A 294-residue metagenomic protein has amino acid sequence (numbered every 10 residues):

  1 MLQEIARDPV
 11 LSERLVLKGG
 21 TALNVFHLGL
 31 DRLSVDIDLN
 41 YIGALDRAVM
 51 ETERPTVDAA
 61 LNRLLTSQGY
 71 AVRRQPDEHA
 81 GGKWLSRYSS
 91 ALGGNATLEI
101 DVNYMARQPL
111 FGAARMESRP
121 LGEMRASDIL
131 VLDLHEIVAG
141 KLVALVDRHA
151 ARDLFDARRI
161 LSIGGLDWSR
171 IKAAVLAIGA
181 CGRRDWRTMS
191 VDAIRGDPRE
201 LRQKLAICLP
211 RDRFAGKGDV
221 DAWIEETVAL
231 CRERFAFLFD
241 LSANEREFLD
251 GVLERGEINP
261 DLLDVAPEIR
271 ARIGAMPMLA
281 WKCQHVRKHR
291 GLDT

Functional and structural regions predicted by a protein language model:
M1-L15, V25-I37, Y41-T294: Structured mid-to-C-terminal alpha-helical surface segments
G20: Active-site glycine-centered loops adjacent to acidic/histidine catalytic or metal-binding residues that shape
